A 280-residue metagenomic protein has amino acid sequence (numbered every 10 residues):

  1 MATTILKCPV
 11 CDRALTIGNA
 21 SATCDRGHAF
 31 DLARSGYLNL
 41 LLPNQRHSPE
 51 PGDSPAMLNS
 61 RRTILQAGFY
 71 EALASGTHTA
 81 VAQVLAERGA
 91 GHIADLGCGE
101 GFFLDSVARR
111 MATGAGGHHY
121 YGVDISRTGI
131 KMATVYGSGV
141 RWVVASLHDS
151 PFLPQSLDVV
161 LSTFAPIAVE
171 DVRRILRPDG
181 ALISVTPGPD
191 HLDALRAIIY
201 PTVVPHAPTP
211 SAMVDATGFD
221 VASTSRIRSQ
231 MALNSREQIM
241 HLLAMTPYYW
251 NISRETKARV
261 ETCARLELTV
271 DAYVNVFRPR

Functional and structural regions predicted by a protein language model:
M1-E50: N-terminal auxiliary segments of SAM/dcSAM-dependent transferases
T3-T4, I227-R280: Conserved Class I S-adenosyl-L-methionine
H47, G52-G76, A80: Class I SAM-dependent methyltransferase Rossmann-like catalytic core, especially the SAM/SAH-binding loop
H92-D95, G99-D149: Class I SAM-dependent methyltransferase SAM/SAH-binding core
H148-V159: A short acidic, Gly/Pro-enriched loop at the edge of an enzyme's catalytic core that lines a small-molecule cofactor
F164-I175: A short, conserved alpha-helix within the catalytic core of class I
D179-P187: Conserved beta-strand signature within the Rossmann-like core of class I S-adenosyl-L-methionine
R196-T217: Conserved Class I S-adenosyl-L-methionine
